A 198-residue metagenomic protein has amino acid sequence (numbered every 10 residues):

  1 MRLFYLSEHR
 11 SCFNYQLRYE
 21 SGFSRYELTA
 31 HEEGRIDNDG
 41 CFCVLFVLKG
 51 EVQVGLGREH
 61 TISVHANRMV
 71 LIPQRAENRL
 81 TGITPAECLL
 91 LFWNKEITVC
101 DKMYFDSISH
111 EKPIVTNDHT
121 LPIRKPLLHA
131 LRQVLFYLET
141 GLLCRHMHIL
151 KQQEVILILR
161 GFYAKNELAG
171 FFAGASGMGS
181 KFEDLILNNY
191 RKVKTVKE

Functional and structural regions predicted by a protein language model:
M1-Y19, Y137-L143: A short, N-terminal "cap"/entry segment at the start of jelly-roll beta-barrel domains of the cupin/DSBH fold
R10, E59-T61, H119: Hydrophobic alpha-helices of bacterial signal-transduction systems
L17-E111: N-terminal regulatory/effector-sensing and dimerization cores that precede helix-turn-helix DNA-binding domains
V54, L159-Y163, I186: Hydrophobic recognition helices of helix-based DNA-binding modules
F105-A130: Aromatic/histidine-rich interaction motifs
I123-F136, H148, Q152, A169-V196: A short, Lys/Arg-enriched amphipathic alpha-helix from helix-turn-helix/homeodomain DNA-binding modules
H146, L150, R160-Y163: Conserved, surface-exposed functional patches that form binding/active-site neighborhoods
